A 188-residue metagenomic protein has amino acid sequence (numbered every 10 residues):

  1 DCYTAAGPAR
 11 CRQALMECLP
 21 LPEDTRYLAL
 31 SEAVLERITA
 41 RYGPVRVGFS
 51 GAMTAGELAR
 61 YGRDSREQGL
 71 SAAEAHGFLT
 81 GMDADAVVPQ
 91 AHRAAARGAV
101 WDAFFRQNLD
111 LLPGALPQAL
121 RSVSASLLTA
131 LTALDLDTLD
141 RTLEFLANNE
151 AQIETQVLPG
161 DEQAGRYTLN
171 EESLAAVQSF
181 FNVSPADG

Functional and structural regions predicted by a protein language model:
C2-Y61: Amphipathic, coiled-coil-like alpha-helical scaffolding segments used for oligomerization/assembly
T4-R12, T25-E32, A72, V87-G98 (+3 more regions): Solvent-exposed, acidic/flexible segments
G7, D64-G69, P159-Q163: Glycine-centered flexibility motif
A9-E17, A33-A40, G77, G98-R106 (+3 more regions): Solvent-exposed, polar/charged alpha-helical surfaces in well-ordered, non-transmembrane soluble domains, broadly
M16-E23, A40-V47, A84, D102-P113 (+4 more regions): Sec-exported extracytoplasmic/periplasmic mature domains
A40-A119: Flexible, polar/acidic helix-loop-strand segments at domain edges
T129-G188: C-terminal solvent-exposed extensions
